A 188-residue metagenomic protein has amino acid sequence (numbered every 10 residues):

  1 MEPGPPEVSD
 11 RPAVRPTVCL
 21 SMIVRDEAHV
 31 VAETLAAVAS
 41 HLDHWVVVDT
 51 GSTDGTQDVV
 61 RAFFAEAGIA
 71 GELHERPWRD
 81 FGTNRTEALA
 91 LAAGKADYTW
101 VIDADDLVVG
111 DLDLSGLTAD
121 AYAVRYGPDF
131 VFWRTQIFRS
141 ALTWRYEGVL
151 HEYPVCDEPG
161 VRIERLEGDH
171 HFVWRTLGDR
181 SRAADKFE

Functional and structural regions predicted by a protein language model:
E2-D10, T17, G82-L89, A96-I102 (+1 more regions): Catalytic-site signature of metal-activated, phosphate-bearing donor transferases, centered on the GT-A/GT-A-like
P16-M22, A37-V38, H44-D49: Hydrophobic targeting segments
D26-H41: Short, well-formed alpha-helical segments that are part of the catalytic scaffolds of diverse glycosyltransferases
A37, V47-V60, F64, P77-W78: A conserved acidic beta->alpha catalytic loop
W45, G71, T99: Hydrophobic anchor at the start of a short beta-strand that flanks the dinucleotide cofactor-binding loop
R61-E87, L91: Conserved donor nucleotide-binding strand/loop of the catalytic core
